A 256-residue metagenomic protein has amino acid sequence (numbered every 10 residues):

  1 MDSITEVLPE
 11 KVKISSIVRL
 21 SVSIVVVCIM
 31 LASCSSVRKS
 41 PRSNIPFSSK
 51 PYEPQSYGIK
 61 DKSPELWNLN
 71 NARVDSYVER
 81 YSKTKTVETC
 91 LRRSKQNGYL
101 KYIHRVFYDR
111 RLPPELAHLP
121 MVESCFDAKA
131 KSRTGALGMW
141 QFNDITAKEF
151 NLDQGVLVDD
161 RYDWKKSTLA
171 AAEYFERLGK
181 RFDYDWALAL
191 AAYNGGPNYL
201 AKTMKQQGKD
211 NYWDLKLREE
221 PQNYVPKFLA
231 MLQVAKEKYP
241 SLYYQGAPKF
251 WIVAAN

Functional and structural regions predicted by a protein language model:
D2-V7, L20-R111, Y244: An acidic, Gly/Ser/Thr/Pro-rich helix-cap/linker signature
S40-S82, K131, G138-I145, A189-P240: Catalytic and substrate-binding regions of cell-wall glycan-acting enzymes that process beta-1,4-linked
T89-L100, D109-L112, S132-W140, D160-T168 (+3 more regions): Solvent-exposed, acidic/flexible segments
K101, R105, A117, L169-E176 (+3 more regions): Solvent-exposed, polar/charged alpha-helical surfaces in well-ordered, non-transmembrane soluble domains, broadly
L112-K129, A189-N194: Short, functionally critical alpha-helical segments immediately adjacent to catalytic or ligand/cofactor-binding
T134-V156, T168-F175: Substrate-binding/active-site groove segments that recognize and process beta-1,4-linked N-acetyl-hexosamine
Q154-L157, L178-A189, Q207-W213: Inter-helical turn/loop segments and adjacent helix faces that build the functional surface of alpha-helical bundle
P240-N256: Low-complexity, Gly/Ser/Thr/Pro-rich intrinsically disordered linker/tail segments
